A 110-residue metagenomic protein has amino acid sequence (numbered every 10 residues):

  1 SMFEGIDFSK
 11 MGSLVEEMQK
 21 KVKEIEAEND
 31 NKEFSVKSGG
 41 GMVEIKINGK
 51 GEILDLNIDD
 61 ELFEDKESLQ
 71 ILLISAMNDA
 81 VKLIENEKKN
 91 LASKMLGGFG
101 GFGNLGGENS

Functional and structural regions predicted by a protein language model:
S1-N31, S35, L83-S110: Long amphipathic alpha-helical segments used for membrane anchoring, targeting, substrate engagement, or oligomerization
V15, G51, L73: Residue-level signature of catalytic and energy-coupling elements of molecular machines, predominantly ATP/GTP-dependent
V36-G41, I45-L56: N-terminal intrinsically disordered, cationic/polar leader segments that include organellar targeting peptides
I53-D55, I74-M77, G103: Short, low-complexity, polar/charged sequence segments that are solvent-exposed and flexible
D60-F63: A short acidic/small-residue loop/turn micro-motif
K66-E67: Charged, acidic
L72, A76-E87: Stable alpha-helical structural segments in soluble proteins, enriched in small hydrophobic residues
